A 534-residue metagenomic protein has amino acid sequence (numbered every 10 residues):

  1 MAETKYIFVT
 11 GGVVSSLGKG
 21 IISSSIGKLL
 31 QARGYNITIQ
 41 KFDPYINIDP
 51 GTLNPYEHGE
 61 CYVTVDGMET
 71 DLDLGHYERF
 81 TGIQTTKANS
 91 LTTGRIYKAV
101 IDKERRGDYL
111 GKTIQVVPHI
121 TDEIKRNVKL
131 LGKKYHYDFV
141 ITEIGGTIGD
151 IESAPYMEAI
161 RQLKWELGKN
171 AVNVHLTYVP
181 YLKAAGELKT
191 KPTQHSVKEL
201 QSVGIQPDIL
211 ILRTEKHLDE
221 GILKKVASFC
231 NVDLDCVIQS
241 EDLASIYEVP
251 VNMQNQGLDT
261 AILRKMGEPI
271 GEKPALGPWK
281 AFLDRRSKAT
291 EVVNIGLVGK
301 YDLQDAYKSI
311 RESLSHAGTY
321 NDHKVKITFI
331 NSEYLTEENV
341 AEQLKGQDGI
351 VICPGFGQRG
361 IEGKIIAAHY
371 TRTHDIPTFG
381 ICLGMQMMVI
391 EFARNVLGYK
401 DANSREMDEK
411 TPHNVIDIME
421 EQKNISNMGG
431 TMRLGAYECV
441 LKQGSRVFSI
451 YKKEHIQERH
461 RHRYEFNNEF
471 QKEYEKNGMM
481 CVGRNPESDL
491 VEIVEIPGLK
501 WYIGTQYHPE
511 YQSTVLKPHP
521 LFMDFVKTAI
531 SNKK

Functional and structural regions predicted by a protein language model:
M1-H323, S332-G349, F356-G357, G363-Y370 (+3 more regions): Flexible phosphate-sensing "switch/lid" loops adjacent to ATP/NTP-binding sites across phosphate-transfer
G11, K41, T214, E241 (+12 more regions): Active-site proximal loops enriched in glycine and acidic residues that flank catalytic Cys/His/Asp and coordinate
L17-G20, S24-K28, A32, Q343-E438 (+2 more regions): Cysteine-nucleophile active-site neighborhood
T52-P55, K225, A393-V396, P497-L499: Short low-complexity, flexible loop/linker segments enriched in glycine and/or proline with clustered acidic
E57-V65, L243-Y247, I352, T373-F379 (+3 more regions): Short beta-alpha connecting loops at secondary-structure transitions that line or flank enzyme active sites
L110-T121, P354-I361, M432, A436-E438 (+2 more regions): Short acidic-aromatic active-site loops that bind/stabilize oxyanions
R285-A289, V340-E342, M407, M428-T431 (+2 more regions): Replace "in large, NTP-powered and nucleic-acid-processing enzymes" with "in large, NTP-powered factors and other
L434-E438, K442-K534: C-terminal and late-domain segments of enzyme folds
